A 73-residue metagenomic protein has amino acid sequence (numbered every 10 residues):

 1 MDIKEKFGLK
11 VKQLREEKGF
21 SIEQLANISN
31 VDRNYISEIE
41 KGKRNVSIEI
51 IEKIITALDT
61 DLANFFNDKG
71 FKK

Functional and structural regions predicted by a protein language model:
M1, N64-K73: Short, charged recognition helix plus adjacent turn of helix-turn-helix-like nucleic-acid-binding domains
L9-A26: Short basic helix-loop element that most often maps to the first helix and adjoining turn of HTH DNA-binding modules
V11, I22, R33, I48-I51: Helix-turn-helix DNA-binding elements, focusing on the entry/boundary residues of the two helices that contact DNA
V11, L25, I36-I39, F65: Conserved hydrophobic/aromatic packing and binding residues within compact polymer-binding modules
N30-R44: Recognition helix of helix-turn-helix/homeodomain-like DNA-binding domains that insert into the DNA major groove
K41, T60, N67: Short, conserved catalytic or interaction motifs in soluble domains
E49-N64: DNA major-groove recognition helix of helix-turn-helix/homeodomain DNA-binding modules
